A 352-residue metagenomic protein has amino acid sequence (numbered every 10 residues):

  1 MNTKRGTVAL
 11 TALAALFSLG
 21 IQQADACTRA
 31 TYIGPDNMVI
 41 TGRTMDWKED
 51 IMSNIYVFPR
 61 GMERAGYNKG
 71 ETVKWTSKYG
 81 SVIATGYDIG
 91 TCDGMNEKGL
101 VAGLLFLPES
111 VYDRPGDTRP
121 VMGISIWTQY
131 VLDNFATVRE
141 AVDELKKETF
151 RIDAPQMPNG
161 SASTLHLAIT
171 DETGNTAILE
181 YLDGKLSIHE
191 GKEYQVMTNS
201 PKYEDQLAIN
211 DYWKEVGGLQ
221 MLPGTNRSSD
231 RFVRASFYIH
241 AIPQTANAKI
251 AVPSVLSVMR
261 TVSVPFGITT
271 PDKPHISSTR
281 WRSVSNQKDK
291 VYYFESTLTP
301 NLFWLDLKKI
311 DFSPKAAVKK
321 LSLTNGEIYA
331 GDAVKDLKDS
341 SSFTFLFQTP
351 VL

Functional and structural regions predicted by a protein language model:
M1-L10: Bacterial N-terminal signal peptides that target proteins for export
L10-G20: Bacterial N-terminal signal peptides
G20-A26: Sec/Tat signal peptide C-region and signal peptidase I cleavage site
A26-R119, I152, A330-G331, D336: A contiguous strand-loop segment
A26-T31, P35-V39, D153-P155, A162-S163 (+2 more regions): C-terminus-biased signal that marks the final domain/tail of proteins
I40-G42, V101-L104, A168-T170, I178 (+1 more regions): Structural recognition of the beta-strand scaffold that forms the well-ordered cores of secreted hydrolase catalytic
V121-A154, A248-S257: Proteins synthesized as precursors that undergo proteolytic processing into mature forms
K147-G184: Catalytic cofactor-binding cores of redox enzymes
